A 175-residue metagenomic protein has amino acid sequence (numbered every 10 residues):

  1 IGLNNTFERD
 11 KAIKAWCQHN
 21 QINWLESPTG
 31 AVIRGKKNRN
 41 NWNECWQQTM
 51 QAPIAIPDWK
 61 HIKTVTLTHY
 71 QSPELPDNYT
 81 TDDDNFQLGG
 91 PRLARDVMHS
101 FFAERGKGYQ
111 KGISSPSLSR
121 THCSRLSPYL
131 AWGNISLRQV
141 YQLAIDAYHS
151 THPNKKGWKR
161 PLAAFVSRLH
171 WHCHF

Functional and structural regions predicted by a protein language model:
I1-R9: Acidic beta-strand-to-loop metal/phosphate-binding motif
D10-K14: Short amphipathic alpha-helical segments and helix-helix/interface helices
N20-I22, N40-F175: Glycine/tryptophan-enriched, flexible segments
N23-S27: General small-molecule cofactor/ligand-binding pocket signal
G30-G35: A short acidic, often aromatic-flanked loop/helix-cap motif at beta-alpha or helix-coil junctions that lines enzyme
